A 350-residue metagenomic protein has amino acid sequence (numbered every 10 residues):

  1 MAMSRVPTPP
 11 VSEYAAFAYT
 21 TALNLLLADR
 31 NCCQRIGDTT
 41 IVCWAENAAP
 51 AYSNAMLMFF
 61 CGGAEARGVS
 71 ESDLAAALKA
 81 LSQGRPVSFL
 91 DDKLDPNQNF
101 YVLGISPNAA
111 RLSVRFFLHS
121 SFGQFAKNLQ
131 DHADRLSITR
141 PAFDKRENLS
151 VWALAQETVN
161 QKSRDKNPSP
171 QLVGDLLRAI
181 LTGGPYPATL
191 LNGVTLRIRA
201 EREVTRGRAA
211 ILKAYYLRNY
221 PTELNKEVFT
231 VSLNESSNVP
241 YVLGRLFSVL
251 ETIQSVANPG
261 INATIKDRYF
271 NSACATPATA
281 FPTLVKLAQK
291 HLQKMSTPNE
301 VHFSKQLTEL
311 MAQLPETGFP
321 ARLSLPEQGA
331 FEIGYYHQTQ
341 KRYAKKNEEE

Functional and structural regions predicted by a protein language model:
M1-E350: Extended alpha-helical scaffolding segments
